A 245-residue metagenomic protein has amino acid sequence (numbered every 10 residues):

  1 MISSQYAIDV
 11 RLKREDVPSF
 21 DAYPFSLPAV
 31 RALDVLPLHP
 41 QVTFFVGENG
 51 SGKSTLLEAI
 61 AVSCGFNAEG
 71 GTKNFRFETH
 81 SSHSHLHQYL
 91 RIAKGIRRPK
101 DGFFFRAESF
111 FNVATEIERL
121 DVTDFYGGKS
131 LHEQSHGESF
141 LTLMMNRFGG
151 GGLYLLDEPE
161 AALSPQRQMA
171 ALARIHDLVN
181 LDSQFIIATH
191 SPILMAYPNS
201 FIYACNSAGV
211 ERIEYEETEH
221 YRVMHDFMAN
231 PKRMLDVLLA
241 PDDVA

Functional and structural regions predicted by a protein language model:
M1-D34: N-terminal pre-Walker A segment at the start of P-loop NTPase domains
V30-P40, R147-G149, D177-V179: Phosphate-binding P-loop
V42-F44, S54-R119: ABC ATPase nucleotide-binding domain signature region
G50-S51: ATP-binding Walker
Q134-E158, Q166-L178: GG-anchored amphipathic helix commonly corresponding to the ABC/SMC/Rad50 NBD signature/C-loop
Y154-D157, Q184-T189: Structural recognition of the conserved hydrophobic beta-strand(s) that form the central parallel beta-sheet of P-loop
Q166-Q184, S191-A245: C-terminal lobe/lid and adjacent interdomain/linker elements of RecA-like ASCE P-loop ATPase modules
